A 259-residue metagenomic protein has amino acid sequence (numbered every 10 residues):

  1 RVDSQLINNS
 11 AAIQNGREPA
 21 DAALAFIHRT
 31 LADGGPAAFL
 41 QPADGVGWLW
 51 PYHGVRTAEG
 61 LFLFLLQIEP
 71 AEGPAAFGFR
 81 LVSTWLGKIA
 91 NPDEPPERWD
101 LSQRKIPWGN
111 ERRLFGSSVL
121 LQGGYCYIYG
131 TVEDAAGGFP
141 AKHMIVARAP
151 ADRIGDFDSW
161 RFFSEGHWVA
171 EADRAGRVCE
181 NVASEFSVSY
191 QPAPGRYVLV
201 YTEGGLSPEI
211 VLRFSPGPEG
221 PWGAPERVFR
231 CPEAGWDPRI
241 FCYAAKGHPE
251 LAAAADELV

Functional and structural regions predicted by a protein language model:
R1-G47, R56-N110, Q122-N181, S189-D237 (+1 more regions): Beta-rich carbohydrate-recognition and catalytic domains
W48-P51, R113-F115, V182-S184, F241-Y243: Beta-rich catalytic cores
G54, S117-V119, F186-V188, A245-G247: Hydrophobic core register within WD40 beta-propeller blades
